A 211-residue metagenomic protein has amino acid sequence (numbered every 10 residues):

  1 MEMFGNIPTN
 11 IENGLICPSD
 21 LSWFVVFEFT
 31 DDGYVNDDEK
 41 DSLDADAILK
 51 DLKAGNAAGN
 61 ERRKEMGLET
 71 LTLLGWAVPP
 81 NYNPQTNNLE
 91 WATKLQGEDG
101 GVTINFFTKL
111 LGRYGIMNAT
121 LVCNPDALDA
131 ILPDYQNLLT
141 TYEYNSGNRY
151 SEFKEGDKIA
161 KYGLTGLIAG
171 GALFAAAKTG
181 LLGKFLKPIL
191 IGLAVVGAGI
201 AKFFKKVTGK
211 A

Functional and structural regions predicted by a protein language model:
M1-N105, I159, L164-L173: Conserved polar/disulfide-associated segments of primarily extracytoplasmic proteins
V26, D37-E39, R62, M66 (+5 more regions): Generic marker of "main functional regions" within proteins
A54, A58-R62, T141-N145, K206: A structural signal for alpha-helix termini and helix-coil/disorder junctions
Q85, L138, N145-G147, F153-G156 (+4 more regions): Generic signature of intrinsically disordered, low-complexity segments enriched in small/polar residues
T93-A160: Extracytoplasmic/lumenal ectodomains and periplasmic regions of secretory and membrane proteins
I159-A211: C-terminal single-pass membrane-anchor helix
